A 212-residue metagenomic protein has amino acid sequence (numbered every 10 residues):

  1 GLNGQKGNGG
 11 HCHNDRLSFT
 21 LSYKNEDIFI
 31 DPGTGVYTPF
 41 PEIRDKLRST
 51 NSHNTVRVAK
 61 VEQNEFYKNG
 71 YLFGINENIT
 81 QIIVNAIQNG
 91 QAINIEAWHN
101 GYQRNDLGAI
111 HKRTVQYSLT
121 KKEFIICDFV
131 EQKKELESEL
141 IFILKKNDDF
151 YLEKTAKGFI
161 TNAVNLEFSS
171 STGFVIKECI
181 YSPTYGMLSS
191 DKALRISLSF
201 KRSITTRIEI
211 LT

Functional and structural regions predicted by a protein language model:
G1-F29, N85-Q88: Carbohydrate-active enzyme catalytic cores, enriched for enzymes that act on polyanionic acidic polysaccharides
L2-Q5, Y23-I28, T34-V36, V61-Q63 (+2 more regions): Short, glycine-/Ser/Thr-/acidic-enriched flexible segments
N3-Q5, C12-R16, D31-S52: Extended active-site and interfacial segments that coordinate phosphate-rich ligands in large catalytic machineries
S18-S22, D27-D31, R57, E96 (+1 more regions): Structured core elements
F40-T212: CBM-like, beta-strand-rich accessory domains located in the C-terminal region of large, secreted polysaccharide-active
